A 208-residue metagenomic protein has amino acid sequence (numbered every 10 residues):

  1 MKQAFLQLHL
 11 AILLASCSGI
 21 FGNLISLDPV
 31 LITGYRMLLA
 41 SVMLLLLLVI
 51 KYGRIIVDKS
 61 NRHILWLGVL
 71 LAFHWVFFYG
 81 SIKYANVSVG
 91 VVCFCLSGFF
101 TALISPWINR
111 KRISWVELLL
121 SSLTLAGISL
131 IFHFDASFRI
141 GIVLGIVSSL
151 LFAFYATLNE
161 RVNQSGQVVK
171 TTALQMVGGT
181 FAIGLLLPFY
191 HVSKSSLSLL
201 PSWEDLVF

Functional and structural regions predicted by a protein language model:
M1-G34, V69, F73, F77 (+3 more regions): Glycine-/small-residue-enriched transmembrane alpha-helix faces in small-molecule transporters and effluxers
Q3-Q7, L31-L46, E117-L123, N163-F208: Hydrophobic alpha-helical transmembrane segments of multi-pass integral membrane proteins, especially transporters
L8, I32-T33, I64, V87-V91 (+4 more regions): Alpha-helical transmembrane segments and their helix-entry boundary regions
S26, Y84, R110-R112, S165: Helix-loop interface residues and adjacent transmembrane-helix termini in multi-pass membrane transporters, primarily
L31, L38-V42, L70, Y79-R110 (+1 more regions): Specific alpha-helical transmembrane segments that line the substrate/conduction pathway and gating interfaces
L44, L48, L96, L103 (+3 more regions): Hydrophobic transmembrane alpha-helices of multi-pass small-molecule transport proteins
K51-V89, F94, L130: Specific transmembrane alpha-helical segments of multi-pass solute transporters/efflux pumps, especially DMT/EamA
Y79-A85, I131-G141, S193, L197-S198: Membrane-interface helix caps and helix-loop-helix hairpins in membrane proteins
